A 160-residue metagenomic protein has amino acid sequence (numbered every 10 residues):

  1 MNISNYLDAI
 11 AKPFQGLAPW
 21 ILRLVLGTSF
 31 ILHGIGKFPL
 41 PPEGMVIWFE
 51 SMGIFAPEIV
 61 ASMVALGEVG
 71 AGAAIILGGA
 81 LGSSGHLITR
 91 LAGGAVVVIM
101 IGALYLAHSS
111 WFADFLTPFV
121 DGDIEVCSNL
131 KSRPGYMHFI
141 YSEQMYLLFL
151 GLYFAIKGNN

Functional and structural regions predicted by a protein language model:
M1-L40, E58-N160: Extended, low-polarity transmembrane helix blocks
M45-A56: Perimembrane loop-to-helix junctions flanking transmembrane segments
